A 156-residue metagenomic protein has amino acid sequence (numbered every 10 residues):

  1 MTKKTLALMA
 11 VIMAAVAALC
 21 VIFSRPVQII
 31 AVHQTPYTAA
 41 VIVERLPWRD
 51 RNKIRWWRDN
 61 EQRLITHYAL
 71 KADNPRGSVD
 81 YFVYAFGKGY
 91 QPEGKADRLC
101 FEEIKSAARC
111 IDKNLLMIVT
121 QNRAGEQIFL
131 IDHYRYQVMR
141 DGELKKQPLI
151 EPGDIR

Functional and structural regions predicted by a protein language model:
M1-T5, E102-I104: Short, charge-rich amphipathic segments
K3-R25: Hydrophobic membrane-insertion alpha-helices, especially the h-region of bacterial N-terminal signal peptides
V21-S24, H33-T35, P75, R109-I111 (+1 more regions): A generic structural signal for short, solvent-exposed coil/turn residues that cap or connect secondary-structure
Q34-P47: Acidic/histidine-rich, surface-exposed loop or edge segments in extracytoplasmic proteins
V43, R51-N52, A124, I131: Alpha-helical structural elements
L46-V119: Mature extracytoplasmic domains of secretory-pathway proteins
Y90-R156: Non-cytosolic head/periplasmic domains of membrane-anchored proteins
